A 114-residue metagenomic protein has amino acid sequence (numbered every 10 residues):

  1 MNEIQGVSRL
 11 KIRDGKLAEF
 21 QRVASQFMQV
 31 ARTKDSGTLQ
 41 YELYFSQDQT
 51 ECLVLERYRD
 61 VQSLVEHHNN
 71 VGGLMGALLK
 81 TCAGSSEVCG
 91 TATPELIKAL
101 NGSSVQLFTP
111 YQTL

Functional and structural regions predicted by a protein language model:
Q5-L10: Active-site-flanking beta-strand signature of metal-NTP-handling nucleotidyl enzymes and homologous cyclase-like
I12-R22: Short, surface-exposed ligand-recognition loops at beta-strand->loop->(often short) alpha-helix junctions that present
R22-V23, E42-L43: Short, 15-30-residue, compositionally biased linear elements with alpha-helical propensity or flexible coil
V30-L39, R57-Q106: An amphipathic, aromatic/His-enriched active-site/gating alpha helix that lines ligand/cofactor pockets
Y44-D48: Short beta-strand micro-motifs enriched in acidic
T50-C52: Hydrophobic residues embedded in beta-strands of well-ordered beta-sheets
P94-L96, Y111-L114: A short acidic, often aromatic-flanked loop/helix-cap motif at beta-alpha or helix-coil junctions that lines enzyme
